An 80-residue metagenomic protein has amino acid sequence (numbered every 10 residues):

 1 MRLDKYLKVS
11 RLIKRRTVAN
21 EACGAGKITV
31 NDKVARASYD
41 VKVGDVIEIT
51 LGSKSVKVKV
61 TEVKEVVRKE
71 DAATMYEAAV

Functional and structural regions predicted by a protein language model:
M1-V43: A basic, amphipathic helix-loop patch mediating RNA/tRNA/ribosome contacts
V46: Glycine-rich, charged/polar anion/phosphate-binding loops that engage phosphate groups from diverse ligands
S53-V80: C-terminal structural segments of small proteins and small subunits
